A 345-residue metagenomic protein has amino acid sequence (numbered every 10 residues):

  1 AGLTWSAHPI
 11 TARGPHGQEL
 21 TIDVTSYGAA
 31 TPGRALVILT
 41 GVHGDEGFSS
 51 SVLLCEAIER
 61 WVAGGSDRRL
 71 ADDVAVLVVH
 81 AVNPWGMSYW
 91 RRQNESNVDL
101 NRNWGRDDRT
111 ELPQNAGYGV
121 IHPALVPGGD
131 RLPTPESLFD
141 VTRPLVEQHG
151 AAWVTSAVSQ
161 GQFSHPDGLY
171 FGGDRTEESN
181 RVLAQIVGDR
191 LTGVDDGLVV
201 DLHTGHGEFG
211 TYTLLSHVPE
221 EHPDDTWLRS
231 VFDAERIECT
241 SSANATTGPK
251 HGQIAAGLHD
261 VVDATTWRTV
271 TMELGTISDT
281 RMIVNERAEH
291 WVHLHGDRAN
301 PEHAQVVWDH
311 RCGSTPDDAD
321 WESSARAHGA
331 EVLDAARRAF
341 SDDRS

Functional and structural regions predicted by a protein language model:
A1-S345: Structured catalytic-domain cores with a bias toward divalent-metal coordination
